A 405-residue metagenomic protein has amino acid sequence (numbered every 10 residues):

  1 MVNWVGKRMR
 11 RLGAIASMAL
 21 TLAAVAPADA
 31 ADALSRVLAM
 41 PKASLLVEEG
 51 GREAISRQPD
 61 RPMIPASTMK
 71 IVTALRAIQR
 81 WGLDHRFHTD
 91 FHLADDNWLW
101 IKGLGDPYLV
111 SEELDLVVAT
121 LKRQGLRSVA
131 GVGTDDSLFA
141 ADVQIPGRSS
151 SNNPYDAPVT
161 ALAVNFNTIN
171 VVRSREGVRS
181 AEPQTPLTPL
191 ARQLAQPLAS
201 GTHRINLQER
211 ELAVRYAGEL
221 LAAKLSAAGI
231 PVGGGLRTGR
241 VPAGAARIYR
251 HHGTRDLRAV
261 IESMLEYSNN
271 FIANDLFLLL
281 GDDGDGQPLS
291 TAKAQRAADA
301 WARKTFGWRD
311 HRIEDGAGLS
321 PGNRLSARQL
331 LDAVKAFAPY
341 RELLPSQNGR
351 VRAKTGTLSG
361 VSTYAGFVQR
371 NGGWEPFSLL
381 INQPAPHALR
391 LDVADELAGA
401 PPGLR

Functional and structural regions predicted by a protein language model:
W4-A16: Bacterial N-terminal signal peptides that target proteins for export
A19-L20, A24-P65, W81-R86, T120-V129 (+2 more regions): Beta-lactamase-like hydrolase cores
D32-L34, M63, Q79-W308, A400 (+1 more regions): Conserved serine DD-peptidase/penicillin-binding transpeptidase domain and beta-lactam-recognizing active-site
S44-V47, T89-L93, A365: Short beta-strand scaffold segments in enzyme catalytic cores
R57-M63, L207, A317-S320: A short glycine/serine-rich beta->alpha loop
Q58-P59, T73, E112-A119, D315 (+1 more regions): N-terminal post-signal-peptidase region of extra-cytosolic proteins
I64-A77: Active/ligand-binding-proximal structured segments within catalytic/core domains that scaffold catalytic residues
R312-R405: C-terminal soluble interaction/assembly domains
